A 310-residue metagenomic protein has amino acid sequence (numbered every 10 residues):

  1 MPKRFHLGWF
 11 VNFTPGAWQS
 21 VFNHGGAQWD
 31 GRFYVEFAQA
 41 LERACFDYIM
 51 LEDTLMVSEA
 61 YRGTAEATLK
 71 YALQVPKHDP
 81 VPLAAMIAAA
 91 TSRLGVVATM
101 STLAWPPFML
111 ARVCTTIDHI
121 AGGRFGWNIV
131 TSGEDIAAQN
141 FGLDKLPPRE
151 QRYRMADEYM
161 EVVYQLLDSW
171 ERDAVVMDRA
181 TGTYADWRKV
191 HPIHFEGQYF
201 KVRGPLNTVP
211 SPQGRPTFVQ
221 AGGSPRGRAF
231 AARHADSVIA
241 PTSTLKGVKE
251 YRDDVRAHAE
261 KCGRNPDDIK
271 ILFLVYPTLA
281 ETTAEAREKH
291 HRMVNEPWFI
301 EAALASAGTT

Functional and structural regions predicted by a protein language model:
M1-A90, Q213-P216: N-terminal beta1-alpha1-beta2 module of alpha/beta enzyme domains
P2-P15, R149-Q213, S243-T310: An alpha-helical appendage that flanks or caps ligand/catalytic pockets
F5-W9, I49-L51, L94-M100, G123-I129 (+3 more regions): Hydrophobic faces of well-ordered beta-strands that scaffold small-molecule active sites in alpha/beta enzyme cores
G8, N23-R32, Q39, A84-G95 (+2 more regions): Hydrophobic, small-residue-rich alpha-helical packing segments that form membrane-like cores
W18-H24, T68-L69, V96-M100, A232-P241: Glycine- and acidic
G26-L41, Q220-R233, H290-R292: Short, acidic/polar
A44, I120, R233-H234: Structural motif
M56-V57, P76-D79, M86-S101, Q220 (+6 more regions): Catalytic cores of nucleotide-enabled group-transfer and carboxylate-activating enzymes in metabolic and assembly-line
